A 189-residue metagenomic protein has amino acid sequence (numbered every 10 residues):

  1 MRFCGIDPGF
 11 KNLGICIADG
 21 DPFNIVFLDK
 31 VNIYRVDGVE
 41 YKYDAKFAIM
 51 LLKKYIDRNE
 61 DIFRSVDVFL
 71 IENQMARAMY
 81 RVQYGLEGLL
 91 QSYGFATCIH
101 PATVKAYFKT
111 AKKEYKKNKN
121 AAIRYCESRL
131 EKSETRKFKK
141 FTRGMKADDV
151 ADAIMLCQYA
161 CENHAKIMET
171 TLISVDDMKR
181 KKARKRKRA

Functional and structural regions predicted by a protein language model:
M1-A189: Phosphate- and other anionic-substrate recognition elements at nucleic-acid/protein interfaces
